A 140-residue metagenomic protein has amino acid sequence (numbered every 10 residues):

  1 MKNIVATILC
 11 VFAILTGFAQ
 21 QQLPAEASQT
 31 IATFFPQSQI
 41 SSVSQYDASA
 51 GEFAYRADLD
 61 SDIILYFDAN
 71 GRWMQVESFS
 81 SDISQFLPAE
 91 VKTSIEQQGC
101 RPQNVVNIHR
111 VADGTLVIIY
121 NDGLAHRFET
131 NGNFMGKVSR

Functional and structural regions predicted by a protein language model:
M1-L23, I31: Bacterial Sec-dependent N-terminal signal peptides
V11, D47, S80: Residue-level detector of flexible, active-site-proximal loop/helix-junction positions within diverse enzyme catalytic
Q20-S41, I83-V105: Short, non-transmembrane alpha-helical segments in secretory-pathway proteins
I40-L59, Q103-N121: A cross-family detector of function-defining hotspots
F53-F79, Y120-R140: Amphipathic N-proximal alpha-helical interface segments
S84-G132: Surface-exposed, polar helix/loop patches in the mature regions of secreted/periplasmic/lumenal proteins that form
